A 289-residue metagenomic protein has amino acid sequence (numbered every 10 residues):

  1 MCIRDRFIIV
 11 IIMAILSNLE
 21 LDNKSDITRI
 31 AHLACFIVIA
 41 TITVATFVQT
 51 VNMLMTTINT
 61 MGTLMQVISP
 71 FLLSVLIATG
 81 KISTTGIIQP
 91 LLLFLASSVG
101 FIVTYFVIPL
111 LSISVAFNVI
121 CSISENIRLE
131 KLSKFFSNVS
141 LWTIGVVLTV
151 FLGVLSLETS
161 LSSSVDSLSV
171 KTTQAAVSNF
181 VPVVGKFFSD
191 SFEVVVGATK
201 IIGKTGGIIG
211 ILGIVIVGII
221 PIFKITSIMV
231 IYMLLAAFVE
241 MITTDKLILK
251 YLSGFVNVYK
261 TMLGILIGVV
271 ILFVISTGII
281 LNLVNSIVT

Functional and structural regions predicted by a protein language model:
M1-I3: Short, small-residue-biased leader/transition segments that mark boundaries at the very start of proteins
R6-I11, V38, I42, S69-L72 (+9 more regions): Residue-level signal for the membrane-embedded core of alpha-helical transmembrane segments, especially mid-helix
L16-D22, A45-M55, G80-L91, C121-L129 (+2 more regions): Transmembrane helix-loop junctions in multi-pass membrane proteins
T28, H32, I42-V107, C121-F136: Membrane-interface helix-loop-helix junctions at boundaries between adjacent transmembrane segments
M61-I68, V99-F106, F136-V150, V195-A198 (+5 more regions): Loop-to-transmembrane-helix entry motif
S163-I201: Membrane-interface interhelical connector segments
K186, D190-V194, I231-T289: Transmembrane alpha-helical segments and their short flanking loops that form helix-hairpins/helix-helix interfaces
T205-L247: Helical hairpin unit composed of two closely spaced alpha helices linked by a short loop
